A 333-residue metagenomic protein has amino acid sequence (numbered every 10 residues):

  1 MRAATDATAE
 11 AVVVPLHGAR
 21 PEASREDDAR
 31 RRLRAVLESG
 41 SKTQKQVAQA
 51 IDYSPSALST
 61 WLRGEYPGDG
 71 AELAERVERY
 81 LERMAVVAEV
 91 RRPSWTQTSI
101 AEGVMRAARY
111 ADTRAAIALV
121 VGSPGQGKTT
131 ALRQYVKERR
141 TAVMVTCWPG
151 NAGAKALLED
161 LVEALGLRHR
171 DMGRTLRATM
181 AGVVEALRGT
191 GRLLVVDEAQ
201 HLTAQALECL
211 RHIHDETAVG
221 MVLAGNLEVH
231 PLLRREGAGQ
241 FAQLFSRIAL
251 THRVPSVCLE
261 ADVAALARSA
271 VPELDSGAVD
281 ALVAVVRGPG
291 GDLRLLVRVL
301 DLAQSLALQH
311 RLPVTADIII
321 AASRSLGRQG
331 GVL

Functional and structural regions predicted by a protein language model:
M1-Y53, D69-E72, R253, E260-A261 (+1 more regions): C-terminal alpha-helical "lid" subdomain
A71-E89: DNA major-groove recognition helix of helix-turn-helix/homeodomain DNA-binding modules
Q97-D112: Pre-Walker A adenine-sensing motif
D112-Q134, P149-G150: Walker A/P-loop nucleotide-binding motif
I117-P124, I213-F241: Sensor-1/coupling segment of RecA-like P-loop NTPase cores
T141, E236-S256: A short helix-turn-beta junction within AAA+ P-loop NTPase domains corresponding to the substrate/partner-engaging
M144-L165, G182: AAA+/P-loop NTPase substrate/partner-engagement loops
G153, H169-C209, G220-V222, C258-L266 (+3 more regions): Mid-core helix/loop region of P-loop NTP-binding domains shared across ATPases and GTPases
